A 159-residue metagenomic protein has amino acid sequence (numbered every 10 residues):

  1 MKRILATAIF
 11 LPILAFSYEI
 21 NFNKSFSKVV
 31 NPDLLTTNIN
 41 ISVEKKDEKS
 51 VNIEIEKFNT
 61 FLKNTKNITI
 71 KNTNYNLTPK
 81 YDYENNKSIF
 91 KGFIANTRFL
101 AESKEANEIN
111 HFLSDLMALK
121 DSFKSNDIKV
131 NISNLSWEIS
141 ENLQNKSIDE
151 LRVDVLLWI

Functional and structural regions predicted by a protein language model:
M1-I4: Positively charged n-region of N-terminal signal peptides that target proteins for export
A8-S17: Hydrophobic h-region of N-terminal signal peptides that target proteins for export in Gram-negative bacteria
Y18-W158: Short, charged, surface-exposed interaction patches
